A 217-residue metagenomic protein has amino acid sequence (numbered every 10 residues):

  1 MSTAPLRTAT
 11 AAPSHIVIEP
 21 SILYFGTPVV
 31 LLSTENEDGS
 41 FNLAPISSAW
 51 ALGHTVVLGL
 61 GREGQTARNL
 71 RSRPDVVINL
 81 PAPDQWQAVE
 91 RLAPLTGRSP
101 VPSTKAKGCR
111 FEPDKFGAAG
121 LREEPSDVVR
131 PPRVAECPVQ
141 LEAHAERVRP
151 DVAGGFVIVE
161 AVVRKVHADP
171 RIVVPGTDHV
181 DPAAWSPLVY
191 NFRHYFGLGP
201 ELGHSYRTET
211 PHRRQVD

Functional and structural regions predicted by a protein language model:
M1-D217: Basic, polyanion-binding surface patches
